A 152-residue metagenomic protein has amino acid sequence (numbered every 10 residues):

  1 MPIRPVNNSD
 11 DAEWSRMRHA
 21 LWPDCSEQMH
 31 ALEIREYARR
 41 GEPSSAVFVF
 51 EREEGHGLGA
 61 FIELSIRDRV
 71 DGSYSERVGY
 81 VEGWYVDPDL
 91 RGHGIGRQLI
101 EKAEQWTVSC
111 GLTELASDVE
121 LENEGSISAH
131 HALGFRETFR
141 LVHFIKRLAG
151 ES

Functional and structural regions predicted by a protein language model:
M1-W14: A short beta-loop-alpha structural element at the N-terminal edge of CoA-dependent acyl/N-acetyltransferase catalytic
S15-M29, V70-G72: Helix-loop element at the rim of GNAT/NAT acetyltransferase active sites that forms part of the acceptor-substrate
C25-V49: Active-site rim helix/loop that mediates acceptor-substrate recognition in acyltransferases
V49, G57-I66, Y80, Y85: Conserved beta-strand in the GNAT
S75-P88, V142: Conserved acetyl-CoA binding element of GNAT-fold acetyltransferases
V86, G92-Q105, S128, A132: Conserved acetyl-CoA-binding loop-helix of GNAT-fold acetyltransferases
R97, S109, L121-R140: Conserved active-site alpha-helix within GNAT-family acetyltransferase domains
T107-V119: Conserved GNAT acetyl-CoA-binding A-motif
